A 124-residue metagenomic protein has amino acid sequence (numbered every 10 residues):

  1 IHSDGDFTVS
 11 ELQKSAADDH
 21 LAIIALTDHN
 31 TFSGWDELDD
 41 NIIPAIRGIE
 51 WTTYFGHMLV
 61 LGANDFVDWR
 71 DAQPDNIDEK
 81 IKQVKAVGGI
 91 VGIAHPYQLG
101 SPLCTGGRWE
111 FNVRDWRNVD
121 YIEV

Functional and structural regions predicted by a protein language model:
I1-N118, E123-V124: A metal-dependent hydrolase metal-coordination microenvironment
